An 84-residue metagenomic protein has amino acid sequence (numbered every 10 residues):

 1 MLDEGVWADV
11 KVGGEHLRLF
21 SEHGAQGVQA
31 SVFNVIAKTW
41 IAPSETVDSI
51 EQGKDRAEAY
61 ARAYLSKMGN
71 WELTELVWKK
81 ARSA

Functional and structural regions predicted by a protein language model:
M1-Q29, S83: Short N-terminal "domain-start" leader segments that mark the transition from disordered tails or signal peptides into
F33-A84: Mixed-charge, Lys/Arg-enriched low-complexity segments
